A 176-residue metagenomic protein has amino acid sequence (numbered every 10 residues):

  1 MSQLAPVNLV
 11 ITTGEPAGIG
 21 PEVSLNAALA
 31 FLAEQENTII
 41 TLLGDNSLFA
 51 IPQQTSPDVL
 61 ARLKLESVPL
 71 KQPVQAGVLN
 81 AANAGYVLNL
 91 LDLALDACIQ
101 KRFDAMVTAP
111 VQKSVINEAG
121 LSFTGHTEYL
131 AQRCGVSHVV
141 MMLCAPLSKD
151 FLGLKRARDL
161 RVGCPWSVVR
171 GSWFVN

Functional and structural regions predicted by a protein language model:
M1-V136, L160-V162, G171-N176: Contiguous, glycine/small-aliphatic-enriched amphipathic segments in soluble metabolic enzymes
Q132-S148: Short, flexible loop segments at boundaries between secondary-structure elements
L143-R158, N176: Ligand-binding beta-strand-loop-alpha-helix segment within the catalytic cores of soluble metabolic enzymes
